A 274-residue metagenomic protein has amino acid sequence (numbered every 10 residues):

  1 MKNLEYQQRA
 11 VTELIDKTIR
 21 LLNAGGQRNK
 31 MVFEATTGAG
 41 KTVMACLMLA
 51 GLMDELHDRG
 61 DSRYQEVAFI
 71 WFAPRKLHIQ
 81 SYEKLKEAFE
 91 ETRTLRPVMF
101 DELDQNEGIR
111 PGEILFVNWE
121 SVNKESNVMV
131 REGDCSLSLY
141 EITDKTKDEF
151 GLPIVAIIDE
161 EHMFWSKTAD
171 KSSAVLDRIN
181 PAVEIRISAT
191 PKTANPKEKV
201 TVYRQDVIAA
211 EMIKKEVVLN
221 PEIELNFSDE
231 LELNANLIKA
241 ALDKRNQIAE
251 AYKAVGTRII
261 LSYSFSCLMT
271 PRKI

Functional and structural regions predicted by a protein language model:
M1-E34: Conserved pre-motif I regulatory segment
L14, M48-L52: Hydrophobic residues on the short alpha-helix immediately C-terminal to a glycine-rich phosphate/catalytic loop
R20-R28, D54-F69, E83, F89-E102 (+1 more regions): Flexible phosphate/Mg2+-sensing switch loops adjacent to catalytic phosphate-binding sites
A39, A68-F69, R96-F116, K124-G133 (+4 more regions): Conserved C-terminal RecA-like helicase domain
T42-L47, G60-T94, N118-S121, C267-P271: Conserved Walker A/P-loop ATP-binding site and its immediately adjacent core in helicase/helicase-like ATPase domains
S121-V183: SF2 helicase catalytic motif II
S166-E216: Post-DEXD/H (motif II) to motif III coupling segment of the RecA-like Helicase ATP-binding lobe
K197-I274: Conserved interdomain linker/interface between the two RecA-like ATPase lobes of SF2 helicase motors
